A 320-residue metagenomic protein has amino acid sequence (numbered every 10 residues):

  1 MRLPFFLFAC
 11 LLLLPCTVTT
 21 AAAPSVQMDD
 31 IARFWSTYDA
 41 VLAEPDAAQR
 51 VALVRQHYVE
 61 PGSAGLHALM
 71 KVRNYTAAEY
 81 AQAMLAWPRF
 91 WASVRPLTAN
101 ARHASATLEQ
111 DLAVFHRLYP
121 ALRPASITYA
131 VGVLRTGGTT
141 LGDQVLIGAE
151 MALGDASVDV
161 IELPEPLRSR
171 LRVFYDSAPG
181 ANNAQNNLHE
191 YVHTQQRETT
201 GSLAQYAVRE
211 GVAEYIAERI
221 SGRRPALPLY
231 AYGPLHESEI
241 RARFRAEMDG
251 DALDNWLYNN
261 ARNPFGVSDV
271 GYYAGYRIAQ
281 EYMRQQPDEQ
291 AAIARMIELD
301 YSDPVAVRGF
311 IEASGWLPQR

Functional and structural regions predicted by a protein language model:
M1-P4: Positively charged n-region of N-terminal signal peptides that target proteins for export
F6-C16: Bacterial N-terminal signal peptides
A22-A81: N-terminal mature-domain "stem" immediately C-terminal to a signal peptide or N-terminal signal-anchor/transmembrane
P24-D39, T200-R245: Post-HExxH zinc-binding segment in Zn-dependent metallohydrolases
R50-V54, L122-V131, G201-Q205, R224-A231 (+1 more regions): Surface-exposed patches in mature extracellular/periplasmic domains of secreted proteins
R55-G62, S126-T140, G233, L299-S302: Acidic helix-start/capping segments at beta-turn-to-alpha-helix junctions
Y58, R245-R320: Pan-zinc metallopeptidase signature
Q82-G222: Acidic/His-rich structured neighborhood in mature extracellular/periplasmic domains
